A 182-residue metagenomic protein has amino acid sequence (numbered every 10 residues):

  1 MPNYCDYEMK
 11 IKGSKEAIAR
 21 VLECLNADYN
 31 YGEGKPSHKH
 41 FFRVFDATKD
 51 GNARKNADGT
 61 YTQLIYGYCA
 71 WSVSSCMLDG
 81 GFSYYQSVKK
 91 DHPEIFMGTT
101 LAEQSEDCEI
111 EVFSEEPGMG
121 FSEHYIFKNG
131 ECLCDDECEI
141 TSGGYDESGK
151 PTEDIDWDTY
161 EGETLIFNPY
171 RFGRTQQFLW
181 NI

Functional and structural regions predicted by a protein language model:
M1-Y31, N181-I182: Short, extreme N-terminal segment that most often corresponds to the first beta-strand
A27, H38-I182: Charged interaction segments
